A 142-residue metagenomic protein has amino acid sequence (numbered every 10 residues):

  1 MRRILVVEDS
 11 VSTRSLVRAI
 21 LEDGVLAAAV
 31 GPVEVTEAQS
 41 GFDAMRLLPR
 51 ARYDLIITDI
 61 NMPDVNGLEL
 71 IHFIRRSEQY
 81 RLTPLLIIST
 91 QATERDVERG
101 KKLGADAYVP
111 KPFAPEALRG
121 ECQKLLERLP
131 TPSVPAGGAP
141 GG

Functional and structural regions predicted by a protein language model:
E8: Conserved acidic carboxylate
V11-T36: Two-component/phosphorelay signaling modules centered on CheY-like receiver
T36-L55, E98: Acidic, metal-coordinating helix/loop segments flanking the phosphotransfer/catalytic sites of two-component signaling
D59, S89: Active-site residues of response regulator receiver
M62: Receiver (REC) domain active-site loop signature in two-component systems and cognate sites in sensor histidine kinases
F113-C122: C-terminal output helix
